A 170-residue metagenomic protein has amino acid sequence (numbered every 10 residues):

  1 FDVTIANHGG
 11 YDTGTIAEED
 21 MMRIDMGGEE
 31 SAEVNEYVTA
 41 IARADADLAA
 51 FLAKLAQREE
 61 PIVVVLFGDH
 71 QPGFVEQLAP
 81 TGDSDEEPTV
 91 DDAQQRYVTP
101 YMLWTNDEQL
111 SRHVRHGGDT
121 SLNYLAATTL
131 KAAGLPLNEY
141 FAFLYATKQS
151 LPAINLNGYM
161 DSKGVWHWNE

Functional and structural regions predicted by a protein language model:
F1-E170: Solvent-exposed soluble domains appended to multi-pass membrane proteins
